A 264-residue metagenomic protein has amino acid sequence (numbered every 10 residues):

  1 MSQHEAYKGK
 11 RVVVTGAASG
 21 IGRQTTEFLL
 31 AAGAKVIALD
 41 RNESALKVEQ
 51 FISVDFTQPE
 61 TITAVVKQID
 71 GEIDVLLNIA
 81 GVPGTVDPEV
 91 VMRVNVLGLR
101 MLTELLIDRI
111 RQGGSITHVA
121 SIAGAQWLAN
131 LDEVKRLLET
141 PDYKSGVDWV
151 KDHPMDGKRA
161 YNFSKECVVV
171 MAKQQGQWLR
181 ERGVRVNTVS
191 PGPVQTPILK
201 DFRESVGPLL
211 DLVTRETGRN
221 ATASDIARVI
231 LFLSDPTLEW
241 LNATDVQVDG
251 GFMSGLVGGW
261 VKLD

Functional and structural regions predicted by a protein language model:
S2-H4, R136, N242-D264: Short C-terminal tail/terminal secondary-structure segment of NAD(P)H-dependent dehydrogenase/reductase domains
R11, A18-S19: Conserved glycine-rich cofactor-binding loop
K47-E60: Rossmann-fold cofactor-recognition segment
L77, T117-V119, V186-V189, L199 (+2 more regions): Hydrophobic structural elements of the Rossmann-like NAD(P)H-binding subdomain that define the short-chain
P83-G84, E89, S115-E181, P193-V194: Catalytic loop of short-chain dehydrogenase/reductase
M101, A160-Y161, E166-V169, T188 (+3 more regions): C-terminal helical subdomain
A125, S190-D201, S254: Short, flexible catalytic-loop segment of classical short-chain dehydrogenase/reductase
